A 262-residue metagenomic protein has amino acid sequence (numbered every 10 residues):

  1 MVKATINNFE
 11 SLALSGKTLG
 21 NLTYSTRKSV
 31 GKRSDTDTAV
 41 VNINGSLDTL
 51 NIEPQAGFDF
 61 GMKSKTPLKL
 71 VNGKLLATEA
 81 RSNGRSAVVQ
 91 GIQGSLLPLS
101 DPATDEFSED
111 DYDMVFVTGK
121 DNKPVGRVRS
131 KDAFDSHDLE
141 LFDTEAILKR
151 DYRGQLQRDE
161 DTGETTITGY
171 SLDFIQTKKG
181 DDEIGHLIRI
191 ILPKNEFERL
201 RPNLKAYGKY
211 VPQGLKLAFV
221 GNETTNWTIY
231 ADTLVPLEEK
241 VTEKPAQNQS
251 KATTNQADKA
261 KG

Functional and structural regions predicted by a protein language model:
M1-G262: OB-fold and OB-like single-stranded nucleic-acid-recognition modules and their adjacent interaction interfaces
